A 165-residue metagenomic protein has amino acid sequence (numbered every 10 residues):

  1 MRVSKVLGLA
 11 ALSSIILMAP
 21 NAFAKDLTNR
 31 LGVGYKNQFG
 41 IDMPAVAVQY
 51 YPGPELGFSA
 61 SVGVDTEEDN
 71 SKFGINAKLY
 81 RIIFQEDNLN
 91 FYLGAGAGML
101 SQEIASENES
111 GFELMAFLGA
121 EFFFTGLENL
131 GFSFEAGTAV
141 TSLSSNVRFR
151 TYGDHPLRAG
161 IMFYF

Functional and structural regions predicted by a protein language model:
M1-T28: Cleavable N-terminal export/targeting peptides
P20-E67: Short glycine/proline- and aromatic-enriched beta-strand/turn motifs that initiate or cap beta-hairpins
T28, I41-M43, N70-K72, G111-E113 (+1 more regions): Membrane-spanning beta-strands of outer-membrane beta-barrel proteins
K36-G40, G63-D65, G96-L100, E135-T141 (+1 more regions): Outer-membrane beta-barrel pore domains and translocons
Q49-F134: Gram-negative (and chloroplast) outer-membrane scaffold detector with strong preference for beta-barrel transmembrane
L143-T151: A short acidic/glycine-rich loop-to-helix N-cap element
Y152-F165: Outer-membrane beta-barrel "beta-signal"
